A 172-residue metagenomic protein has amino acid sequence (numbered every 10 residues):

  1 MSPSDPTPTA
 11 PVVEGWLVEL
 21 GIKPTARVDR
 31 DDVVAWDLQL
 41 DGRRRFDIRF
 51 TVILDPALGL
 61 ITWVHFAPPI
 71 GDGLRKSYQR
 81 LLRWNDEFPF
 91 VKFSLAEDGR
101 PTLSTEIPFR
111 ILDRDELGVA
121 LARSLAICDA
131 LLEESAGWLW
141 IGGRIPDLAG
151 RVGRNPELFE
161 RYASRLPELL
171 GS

Functional and structural regions predicted by a protein language model:
M1-D47: Charge-rich, low-complexity N-terminal segments
W16-E19, R80-F88, A120-E134: Conserved short hydrophobic interaction patches
R27, I53-D55, S94-A96: Short beta-strand micro-motifs enriched in acidic
D32-V34, G59-L60, R100-P101: Hydrophobic residues embedded in beta-strands of well-ordered beta-sheets
L40-A67: Long, continuous compositionally biased terminal/linker segments
W63-S104: Short, internal acidic amphipathic alpha-helical interface segments that mediate docking to partner proteins
L95-A122, A130-G143: Well-ordered alpha/beta subsegment
A136-S172: Short, highly charged C-terminal tails/helix-capping segments
